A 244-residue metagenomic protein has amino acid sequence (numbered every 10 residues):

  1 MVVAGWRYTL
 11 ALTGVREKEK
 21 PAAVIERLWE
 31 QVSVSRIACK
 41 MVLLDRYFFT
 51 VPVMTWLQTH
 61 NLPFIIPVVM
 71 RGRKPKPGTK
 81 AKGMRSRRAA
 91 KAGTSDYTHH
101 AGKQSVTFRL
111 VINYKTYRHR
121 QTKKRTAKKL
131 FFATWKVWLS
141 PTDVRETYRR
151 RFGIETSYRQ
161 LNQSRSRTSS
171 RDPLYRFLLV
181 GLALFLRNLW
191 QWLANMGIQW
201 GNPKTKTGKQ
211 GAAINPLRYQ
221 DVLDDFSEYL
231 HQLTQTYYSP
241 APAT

Functional and structural regions predicted by a protein language model:
M1-I37, K128-L130: Electropositive, glycine- and tryptophan-enriched low-complexity nucleic-acid-binding patches
G14-R16, K80-R118, R125-T126, Q163 (+2 more regions): A short, flexible helix-boundary coil/loop motif
V15-E17, V68-R73: Short, acidic/turn-prone active-site loops that include or flank metal/cofactor- and phosphate-binding residues
V34, M54-P63: Short, surface-exposed basic-aromatic patches at helix termini and helix-loop junctions that form
C39-F49, F64, F132, F152-L161 (+1 more regions): Short, conserved catalytic/metal-binding motifs centered on acidic residues
T50-M54, P141: Short, well-ordered alpha-helical microsegments
R73-A81: Short, charged, surface-exposed secondary-structure boundary motifs
S140-Y175: Short amphipathic alpha-helical "interface-anchor" segments enriched in bulky aromatics
